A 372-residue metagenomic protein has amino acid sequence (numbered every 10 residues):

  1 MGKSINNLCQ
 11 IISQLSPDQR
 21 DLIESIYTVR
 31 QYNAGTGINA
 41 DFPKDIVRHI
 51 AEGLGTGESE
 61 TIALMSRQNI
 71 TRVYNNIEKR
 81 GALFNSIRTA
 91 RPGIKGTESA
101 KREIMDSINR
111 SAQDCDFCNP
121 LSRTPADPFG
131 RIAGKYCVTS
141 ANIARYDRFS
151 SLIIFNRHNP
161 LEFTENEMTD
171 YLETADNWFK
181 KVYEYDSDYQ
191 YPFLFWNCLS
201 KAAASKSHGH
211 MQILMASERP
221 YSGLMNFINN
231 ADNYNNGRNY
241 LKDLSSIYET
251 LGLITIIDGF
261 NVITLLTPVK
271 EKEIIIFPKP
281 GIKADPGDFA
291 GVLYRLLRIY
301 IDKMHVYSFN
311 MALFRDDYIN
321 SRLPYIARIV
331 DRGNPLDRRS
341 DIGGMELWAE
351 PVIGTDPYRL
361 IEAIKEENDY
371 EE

Functional and structural regions predicted by a protein language model:
M1-E372: HIT superfamily nucleotide-processing domains
